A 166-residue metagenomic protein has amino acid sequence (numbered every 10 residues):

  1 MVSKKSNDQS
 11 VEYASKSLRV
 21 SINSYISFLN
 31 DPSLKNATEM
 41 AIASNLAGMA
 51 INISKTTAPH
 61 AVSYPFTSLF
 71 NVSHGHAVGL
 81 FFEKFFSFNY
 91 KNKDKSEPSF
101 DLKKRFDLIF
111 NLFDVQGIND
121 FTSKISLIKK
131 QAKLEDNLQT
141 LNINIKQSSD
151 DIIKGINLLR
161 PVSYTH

Functional and structural regions predicted by a protein language model:
M1, S24, P65, K84-F85: Amphipathic alpha-helical segments in well-ordered regions
M1-S54: Carboxylate- and glycine-rich phosphate/diphosphate-binding segment that chelates Mg2+/Mn2+
S17, A58, A77-F81: Catalytic-loop motifs flanking and including active-site residues across diverse enzymes
L18, M40-G48, F82-F85, I125 (+2 more regions): Short alpha-helical scaffolding segments that buttress acidic/His motifs in well-ordered protein cores
S21-I22, P59-S63, L102-D107, K129-E135 (+1 more regions): Short acidic (Asp/Glu) and glycine-rich catalytic loops that position anionic groups and cofactors
M49-G75: Glycine-rich phosphate/pyrophosphate-binding beta-alpha loops
S68-Q147: Gly/Pro-rich interdomain helix-loop hinge
T165-H166: Conserved small/polar residues in nucleotide/adenosyl-binding loops
